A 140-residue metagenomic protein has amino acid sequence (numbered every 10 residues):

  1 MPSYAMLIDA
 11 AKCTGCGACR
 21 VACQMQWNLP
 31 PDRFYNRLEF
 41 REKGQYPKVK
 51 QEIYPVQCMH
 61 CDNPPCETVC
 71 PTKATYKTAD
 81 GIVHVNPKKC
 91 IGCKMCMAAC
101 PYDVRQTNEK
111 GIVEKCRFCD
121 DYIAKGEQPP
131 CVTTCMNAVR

Functional and structural regions predicted by a protein language model:
M1-R140: Non-ligating segments of multi-cofactor redox enzymes
